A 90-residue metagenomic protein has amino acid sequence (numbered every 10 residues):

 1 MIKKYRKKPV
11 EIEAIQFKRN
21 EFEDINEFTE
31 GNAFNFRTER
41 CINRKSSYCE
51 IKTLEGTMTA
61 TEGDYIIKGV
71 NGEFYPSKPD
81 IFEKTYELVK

Functional and structural regions predicted by a protein language model:
M1-Y48, T53-L54: N-terminal domain-onset segments
E55-K90: Short, compact, well-ordered microdomains
